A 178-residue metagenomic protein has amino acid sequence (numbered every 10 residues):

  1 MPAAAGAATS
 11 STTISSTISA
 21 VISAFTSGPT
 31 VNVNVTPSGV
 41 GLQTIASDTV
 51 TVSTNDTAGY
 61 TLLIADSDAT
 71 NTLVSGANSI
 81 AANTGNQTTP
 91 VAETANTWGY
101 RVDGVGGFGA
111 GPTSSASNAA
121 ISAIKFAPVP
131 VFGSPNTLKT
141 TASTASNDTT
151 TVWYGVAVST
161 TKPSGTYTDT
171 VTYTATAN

Functional and structural regions predicted by a protein language model:
A3-N178: Signature of Gram-negative chaperone-usher
